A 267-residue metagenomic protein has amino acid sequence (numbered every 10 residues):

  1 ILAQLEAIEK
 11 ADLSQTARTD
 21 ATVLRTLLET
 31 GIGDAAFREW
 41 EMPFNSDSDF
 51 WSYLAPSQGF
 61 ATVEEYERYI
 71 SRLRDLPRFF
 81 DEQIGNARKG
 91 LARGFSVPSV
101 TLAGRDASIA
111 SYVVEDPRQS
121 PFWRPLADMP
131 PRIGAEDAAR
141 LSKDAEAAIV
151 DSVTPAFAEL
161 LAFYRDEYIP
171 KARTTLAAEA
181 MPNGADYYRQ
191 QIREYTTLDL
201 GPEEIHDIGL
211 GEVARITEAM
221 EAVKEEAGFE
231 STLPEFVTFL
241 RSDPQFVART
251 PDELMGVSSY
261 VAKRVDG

Functional and structural regions predicted by a protein language model:
I1-G267: N-terminal maturation segment of proteins
